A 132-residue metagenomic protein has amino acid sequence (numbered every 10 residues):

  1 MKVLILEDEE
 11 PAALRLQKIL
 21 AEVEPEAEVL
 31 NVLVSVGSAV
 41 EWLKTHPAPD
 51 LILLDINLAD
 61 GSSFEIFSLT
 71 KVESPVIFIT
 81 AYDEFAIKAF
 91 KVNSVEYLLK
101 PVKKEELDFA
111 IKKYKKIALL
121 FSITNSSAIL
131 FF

Functional and structural regions predicted by a protein language model:
M1-V3: Extreme N-terminal starter segment of soluble prokaryotic enzymes
E7: Conserved acidic carboxylate
E10-L14, A86: Charged phosphotransfer/docking patches of two-component systems
L14-A21: Charged docking surfaces used in two-component/phosphorelay signaling
Q17, V32-L51: Acidic, metal-coordinating helix/loop segments flanking the phosphotransfer/catalytic sites of two-component signaling
E24-L30: A generic structural motif
P49-F121, N125: CheY-like receiver
S126-F132: C-terminal output/effector regions of signal-responsive regulators
